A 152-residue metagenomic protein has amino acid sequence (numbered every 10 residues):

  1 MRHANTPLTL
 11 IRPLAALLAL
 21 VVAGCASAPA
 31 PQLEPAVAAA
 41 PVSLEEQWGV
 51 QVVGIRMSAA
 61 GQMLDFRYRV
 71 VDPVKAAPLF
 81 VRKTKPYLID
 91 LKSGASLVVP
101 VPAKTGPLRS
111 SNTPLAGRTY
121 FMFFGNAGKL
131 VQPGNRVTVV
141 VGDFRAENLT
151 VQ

Functional and structural regions predicted by a protein language model:
R2-A15: Bacterial N-terminal signal peptides that target proteins for export
V21-G24: C-terminal motif of bacterial Sec signal peptides marking the signal peptidase cleavage site
A26-A28: Bacterial signal peptide processing site
A30-Y87: N-terminal secretory signal peptides
R67-R69, F123, V140: Residue-level recognition of well-ordered beta-strand positions that form the cores of beta-sheet-rich folds across
V71-L115: The feature marks short-to-medium sequence segments in extracytoplasmic or secretory-pathway proteins
L97-V137, F144-R145: Short, solvent-exposed, Trp/other aromatic-anchored flexible loops in extracytoplasmic proteins
A146-Q152: Edge beta-strands of extracellular beta-sandwich domains
